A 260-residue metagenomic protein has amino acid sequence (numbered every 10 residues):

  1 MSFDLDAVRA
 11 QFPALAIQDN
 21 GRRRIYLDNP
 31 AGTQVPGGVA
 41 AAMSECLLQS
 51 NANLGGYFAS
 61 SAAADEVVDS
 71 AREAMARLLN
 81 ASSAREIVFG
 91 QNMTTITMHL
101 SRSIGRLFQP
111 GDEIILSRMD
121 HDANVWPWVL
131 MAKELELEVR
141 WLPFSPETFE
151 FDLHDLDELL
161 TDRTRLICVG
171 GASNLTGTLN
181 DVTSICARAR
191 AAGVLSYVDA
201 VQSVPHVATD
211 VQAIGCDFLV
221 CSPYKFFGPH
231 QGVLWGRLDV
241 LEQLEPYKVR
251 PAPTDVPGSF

Functional and structural regions predicted by a protein language model:
M1-F260: Pyridoxal 5′-phosphate
